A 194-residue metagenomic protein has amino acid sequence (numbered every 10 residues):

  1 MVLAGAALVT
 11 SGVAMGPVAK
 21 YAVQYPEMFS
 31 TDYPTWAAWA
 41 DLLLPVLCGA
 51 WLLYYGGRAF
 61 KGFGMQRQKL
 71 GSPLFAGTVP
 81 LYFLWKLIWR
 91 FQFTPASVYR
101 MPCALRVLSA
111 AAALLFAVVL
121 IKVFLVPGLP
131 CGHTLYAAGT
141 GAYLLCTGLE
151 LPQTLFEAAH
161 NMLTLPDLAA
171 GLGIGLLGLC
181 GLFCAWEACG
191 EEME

Functional and structural regions predicted by a protein language model:
M1-A4, S11-G12, Y33-W51, P102-L114 (+1 more regions): Alpha-helical transmembrane segments of polytopic membrane proteins
M1-L43, R58-K69: Membrane-interface helix-loop-helix junctions at boundaries between adjacent transmembrane segments
M1-T10, K69-W85, T134-L145: Transmembrane alpha-helical segments of multi-pass membrane proteins
V13-M28, K86-V98, E150-N161: Juxtamembrane "helix-exit" motif on the non-cytosolic side of transmembrane helices
W51-K61, L114-V123: Canonical alpha-helical transmembrane segments
A59-S72, V123-H133: Membrane-interface helix-boundary motifs at transmembrane edges
F75-L81, W85-R90, R100-L120: Short helix-loop boundary/capping segments
C103-E194: C-terminal transmembrane-bundle signature of multipass membrane proteins, characterized by strong activation on
